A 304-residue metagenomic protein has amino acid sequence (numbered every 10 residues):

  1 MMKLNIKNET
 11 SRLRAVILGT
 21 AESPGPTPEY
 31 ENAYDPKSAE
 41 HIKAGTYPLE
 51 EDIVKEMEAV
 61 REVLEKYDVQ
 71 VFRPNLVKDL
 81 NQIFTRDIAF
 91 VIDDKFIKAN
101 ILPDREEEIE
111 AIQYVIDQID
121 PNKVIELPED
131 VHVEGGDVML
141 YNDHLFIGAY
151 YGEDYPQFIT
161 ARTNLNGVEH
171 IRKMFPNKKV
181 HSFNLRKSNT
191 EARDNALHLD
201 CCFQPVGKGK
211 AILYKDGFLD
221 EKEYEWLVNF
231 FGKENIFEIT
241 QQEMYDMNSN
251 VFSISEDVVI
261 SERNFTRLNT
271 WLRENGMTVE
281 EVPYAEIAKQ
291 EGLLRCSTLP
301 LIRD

Functional and structural regions predicted by a protein language model:
M1-D304: The feature marks the mature, well-folded catalytic cores of soluble enzymes
